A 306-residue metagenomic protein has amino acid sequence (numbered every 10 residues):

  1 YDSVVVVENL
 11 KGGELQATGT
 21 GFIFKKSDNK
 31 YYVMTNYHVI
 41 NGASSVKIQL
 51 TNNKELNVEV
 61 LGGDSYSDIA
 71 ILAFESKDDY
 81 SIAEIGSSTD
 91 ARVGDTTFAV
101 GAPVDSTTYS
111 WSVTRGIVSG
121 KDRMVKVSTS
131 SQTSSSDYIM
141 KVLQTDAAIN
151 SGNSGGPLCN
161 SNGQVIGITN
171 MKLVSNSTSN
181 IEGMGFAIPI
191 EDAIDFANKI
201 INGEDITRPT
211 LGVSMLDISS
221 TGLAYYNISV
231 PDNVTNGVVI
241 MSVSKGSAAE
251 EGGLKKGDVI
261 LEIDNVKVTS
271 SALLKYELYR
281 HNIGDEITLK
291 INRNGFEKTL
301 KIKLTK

Functional and structural regions predicted by a protein language model:
Y1-K26, V33, S44-S45, I69 (+3 more regions): N-terminal activation segment of mature serine protease catalytic domains
V5-V7, G21, Y31-T35, V58 (+15 more regions): Terminal peptide-recognition signature
V7, S45-N52, A99-G101, D285-I291: Short conserved beta-strand and strand-loop elements enriched in small hydrophobics with frequent Asp/Gly
E8-Y32, K54-E59, I82-E84, S110-V113 (+2 more regions): A conserved glycine-rich beta-strand in the N-terminal activation segment of trypsin-fold
G13-L15, A43-V46, Y80, V100-R115 (+2 more regions): Active-site loop architecture of trypsin-fold serine endopeptidases
F22-I23, E59-L61, D78-T107, I188 (+1 more regions): Active-site substrate-binding loop(s) of clan PA
D28-D68, F74-D79: Catalytic-histidine neighborhood of serine endopeptidases, predominantly the chymotrypsin-like S1/PA family
E59-V60, A73, N160-N162, D195-K306: C-terminal recognition in membrane/secretory proteostasis and scaffolding
